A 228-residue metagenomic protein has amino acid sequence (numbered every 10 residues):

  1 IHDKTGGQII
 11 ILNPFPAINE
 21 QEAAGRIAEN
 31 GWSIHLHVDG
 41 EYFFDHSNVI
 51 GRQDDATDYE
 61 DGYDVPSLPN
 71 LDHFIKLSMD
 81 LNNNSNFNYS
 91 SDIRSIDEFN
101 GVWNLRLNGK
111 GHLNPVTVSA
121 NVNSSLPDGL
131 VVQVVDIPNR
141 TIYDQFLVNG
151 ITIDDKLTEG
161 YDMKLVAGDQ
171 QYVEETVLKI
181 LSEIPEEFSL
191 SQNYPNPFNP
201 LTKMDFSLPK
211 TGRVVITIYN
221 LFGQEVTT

Functional and structural regions predicted by a protein language model:
D3, G109-G111, A120-L126, D136 (+1 more regions): Non-cytosolic beta-sheet module surface loops
G6, I10-D54: Boundary/junction segments of secreted and surface-exposed precursor proteins
G7-L12, N139-E183: Short, compositionally biased serine/threonine- and acidic-rich segments at solvent-exposed termini, linkers, or domain
A17-E22, G168-Y194, E225: Residue-level detector of functionally pivotal "anchor" positions at catalytic/ligand-binding pockets or at interdomain
D64-V102: Edge strands and adjacent loops of beta-rich recognition modules
F87-D128: Proteolytic processing hotspots in large secreted/extracellular or virion-associated proteins and select intracellular
V131-V135, V215-Y219: Beta-strand signatures of extracellular beta-sandwich domains
V177-Y194, F198-I218: Glycine-centered coil/turn sites that cap beta-strands in beta-rich domains
